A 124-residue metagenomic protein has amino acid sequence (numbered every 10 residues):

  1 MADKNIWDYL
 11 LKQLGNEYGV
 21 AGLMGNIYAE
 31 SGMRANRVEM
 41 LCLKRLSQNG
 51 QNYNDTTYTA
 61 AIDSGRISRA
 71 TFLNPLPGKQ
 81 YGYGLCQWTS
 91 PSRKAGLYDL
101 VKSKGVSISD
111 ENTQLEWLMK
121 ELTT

Functional and structural regions predicted by a protein language model:
M1-M33: Export/targeting segments at the very N-terminus of extracytoplasmic proteins
N5, S31-T124: Peptidoglycan-targeting cell-wall enzymes and recognition modules
